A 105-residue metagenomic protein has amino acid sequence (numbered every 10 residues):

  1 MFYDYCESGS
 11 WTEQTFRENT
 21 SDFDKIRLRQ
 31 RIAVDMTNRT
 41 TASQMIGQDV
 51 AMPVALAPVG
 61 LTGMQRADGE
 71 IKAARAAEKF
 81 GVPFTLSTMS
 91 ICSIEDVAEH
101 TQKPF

Functional and structural regions predicted by a protein language model:
M1-V50: An N-cap/entry alpha-helix motif that binds or orients negatively charged groups
Q48-A55, H100: A short glycine/small-residue-enriched secondary-structure motif
A51, M64, D68-A76: Phosphate-interaction motifs
P53-A55, P83-T85, P104-F105: Structural preference for beta-strand elements that scaffold enzyme active sites
L56, A77: Conserved, mostly hydrophobic/aromatic
P58-M64: Glycine-rich phosphate/pyrophosphate-binding beta-alpha loops
Q65-E70, L86-Q102: Active-site-adjacent beta->alpha loops and helix N-cap segments on the catalytic face of soluble alpha/beta enzymes
